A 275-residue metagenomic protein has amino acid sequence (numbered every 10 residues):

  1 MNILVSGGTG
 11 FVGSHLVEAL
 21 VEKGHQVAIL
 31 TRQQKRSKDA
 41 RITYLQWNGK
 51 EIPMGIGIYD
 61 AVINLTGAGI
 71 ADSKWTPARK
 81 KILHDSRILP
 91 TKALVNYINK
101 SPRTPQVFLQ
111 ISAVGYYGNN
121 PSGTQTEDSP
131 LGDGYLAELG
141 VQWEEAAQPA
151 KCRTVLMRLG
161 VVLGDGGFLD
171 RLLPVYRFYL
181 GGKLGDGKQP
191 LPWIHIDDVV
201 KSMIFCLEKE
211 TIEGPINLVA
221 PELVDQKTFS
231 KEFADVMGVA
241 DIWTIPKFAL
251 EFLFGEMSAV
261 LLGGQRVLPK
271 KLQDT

Functional and structural regions predicted by a protein language model:
I3-K23: N-terminal Rossmann NAD(P)H-binding glycine-rich loop of SDR-like oxidoreductase domains
T43-A93: NAD(P)H-binding glycine-rich loop region in Rossmannoid oxidoreductase-like domains and their noncatalytic homologs
K92-D133: Conserved Rossmann-fold NAD(P)-dependent oxidoreductase catalytic core, especially the SDR/UDP-sugar
S112, E145-D165: Conserved beta-loop-beta element that borders a ligand/cofactor-binding pocket
P130-G134, R158-G166, D186-I196: Glycine-rich "substrate-gating" loop/helix at the edge of Rossmann-like oxidoreductase active sites
L173-G181, Q189-L223: Alpha-helical substrate-binding/gating segment
K209-E256: Mid/C-terminal beta-alpha module of Rossmann-like enzyme folds, strongest in SDR-family dehydrogenases/epimerases
